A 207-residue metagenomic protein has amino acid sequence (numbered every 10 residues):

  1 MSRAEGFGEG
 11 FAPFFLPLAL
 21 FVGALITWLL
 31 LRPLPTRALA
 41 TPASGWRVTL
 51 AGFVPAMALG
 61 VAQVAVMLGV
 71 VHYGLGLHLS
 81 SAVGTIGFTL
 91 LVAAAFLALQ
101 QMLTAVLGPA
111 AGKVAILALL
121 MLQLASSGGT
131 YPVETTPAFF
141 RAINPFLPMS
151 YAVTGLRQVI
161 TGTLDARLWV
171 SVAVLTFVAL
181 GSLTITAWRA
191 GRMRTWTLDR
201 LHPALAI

Functional and structural regions predicted by a protein language model:
M1-I207: Membrane-spanning alpha-helical segments of multipass transporters and channels
